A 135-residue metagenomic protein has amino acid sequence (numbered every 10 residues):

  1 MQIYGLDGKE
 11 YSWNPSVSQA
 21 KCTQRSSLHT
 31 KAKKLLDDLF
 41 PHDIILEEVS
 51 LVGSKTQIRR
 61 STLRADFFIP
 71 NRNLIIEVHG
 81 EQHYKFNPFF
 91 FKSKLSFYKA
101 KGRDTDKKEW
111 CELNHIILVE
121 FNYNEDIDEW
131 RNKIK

Functional and structural regions predicted by a protein language model:
M1-K135: Nucleic-acid endo/exonuclease domains
